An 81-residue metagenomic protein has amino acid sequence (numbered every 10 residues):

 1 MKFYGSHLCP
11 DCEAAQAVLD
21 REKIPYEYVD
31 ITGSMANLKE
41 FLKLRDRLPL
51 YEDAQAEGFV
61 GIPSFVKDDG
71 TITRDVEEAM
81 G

Functional and structural regions predicted by a protein language model:
M1-I31: Local sequence-structure signature of Cys/Sec-based thiol-disulfide redox active-site neighborhoods
G5-H7, R45, D69: Generic secondary-structure microfeatures
C9, S34, T73: Surface-exposed, flexible loop/turn segments at secondary-structure boundaries
A15, N37-E40, D75: Amphipathic alpha-helical interface surfaces
A17-L19, K43, A79-G81: Short, glycine/charged-enriched secondary-structure capping and boundary segments
Y26-L48: Thiol-based oxidoreductase modules, predominantly thioredoxin-like and allied folds used for disulfide exchange
L50-V66: Structural micro-motif
G61-G81: Non-catalytic, surface beta->alpha helical segment in thiol-disulfide oxidoreductase systems
